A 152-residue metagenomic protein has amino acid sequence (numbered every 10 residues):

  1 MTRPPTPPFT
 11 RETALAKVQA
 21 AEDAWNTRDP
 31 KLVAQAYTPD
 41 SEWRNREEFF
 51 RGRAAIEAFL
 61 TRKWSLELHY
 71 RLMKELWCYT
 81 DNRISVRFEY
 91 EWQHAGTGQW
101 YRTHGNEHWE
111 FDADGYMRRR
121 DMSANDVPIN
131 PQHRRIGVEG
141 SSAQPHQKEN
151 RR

Functional and structural regions predicted by a protein language model:
M1-P39, Q144-R152: Short, low-complexity N-terminal intrinsically disordered segments enriched in polar/charged residues
T2-F9, A58-R152: A beta-strand edge to alpha-helix "cap/lid" segment located at domain peripheries
P30, E42, H69-L72: Secondary-structure boundary/capping residues
E42-W64: Short solvent-exposed beta->alpha transition segments
